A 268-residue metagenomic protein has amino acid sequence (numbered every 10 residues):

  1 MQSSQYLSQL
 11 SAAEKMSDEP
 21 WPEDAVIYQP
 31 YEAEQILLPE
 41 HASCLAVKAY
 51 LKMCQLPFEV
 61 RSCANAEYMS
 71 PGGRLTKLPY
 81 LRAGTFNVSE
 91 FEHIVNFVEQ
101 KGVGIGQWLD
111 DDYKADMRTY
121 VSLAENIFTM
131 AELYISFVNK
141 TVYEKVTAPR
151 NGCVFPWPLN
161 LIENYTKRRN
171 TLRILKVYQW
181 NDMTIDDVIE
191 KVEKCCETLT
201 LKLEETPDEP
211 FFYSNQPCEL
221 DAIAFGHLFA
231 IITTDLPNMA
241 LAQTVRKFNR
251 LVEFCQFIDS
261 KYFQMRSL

Functional and structural regions predicted by a protein language model:
Q2-N164, I232: GST-like domain detector, emphasizing the conserved glutathione-binding G-site in the N-terminal thioredoxin-like
D18, D24, D110-D112, D116 (+6 more regions): Acidic-enriched, low-complexity/disordered segments with a strong bias for Aspartate over Glutamate
L45, A49, E92, N96 (+7 more regions): Amphipathic alpha-helical interface elements that mediate macromolecular binding in regulatory proteins
M130-E253: GST-like fold's C-terminal all-alpha helical module
V252-L268: C-terminal helix/juxtamembrane-tail motif
